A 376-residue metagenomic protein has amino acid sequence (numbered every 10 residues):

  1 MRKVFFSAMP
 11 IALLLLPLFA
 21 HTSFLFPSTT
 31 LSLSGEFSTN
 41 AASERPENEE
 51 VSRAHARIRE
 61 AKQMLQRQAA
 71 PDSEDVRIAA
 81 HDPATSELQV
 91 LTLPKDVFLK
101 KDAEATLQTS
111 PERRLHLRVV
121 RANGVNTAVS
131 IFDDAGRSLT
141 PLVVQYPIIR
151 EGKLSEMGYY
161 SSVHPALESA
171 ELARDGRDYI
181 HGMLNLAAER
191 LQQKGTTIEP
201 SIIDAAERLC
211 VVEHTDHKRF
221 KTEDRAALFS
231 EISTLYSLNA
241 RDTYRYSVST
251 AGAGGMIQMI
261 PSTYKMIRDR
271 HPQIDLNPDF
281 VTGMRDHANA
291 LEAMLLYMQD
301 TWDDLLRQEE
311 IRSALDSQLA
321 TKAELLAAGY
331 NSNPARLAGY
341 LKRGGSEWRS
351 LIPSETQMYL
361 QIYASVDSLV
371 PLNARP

Functional and structural regions predicted by a protein language model:
M1-T250, M266, I274-V281, A288 (+2 more regions): Cell-wall glycan-active module
I257-M259, L291: Short glycine- and hydrophobic/aromatic-rich loop-to-beta-strand nucleating segment in the catalytic cores
M259, D269-Q273: Short acidic, low-complexity segments enriched in Ser/Thr/Gly/Pro
T263: Amphipathic alpha-helical interface segments
